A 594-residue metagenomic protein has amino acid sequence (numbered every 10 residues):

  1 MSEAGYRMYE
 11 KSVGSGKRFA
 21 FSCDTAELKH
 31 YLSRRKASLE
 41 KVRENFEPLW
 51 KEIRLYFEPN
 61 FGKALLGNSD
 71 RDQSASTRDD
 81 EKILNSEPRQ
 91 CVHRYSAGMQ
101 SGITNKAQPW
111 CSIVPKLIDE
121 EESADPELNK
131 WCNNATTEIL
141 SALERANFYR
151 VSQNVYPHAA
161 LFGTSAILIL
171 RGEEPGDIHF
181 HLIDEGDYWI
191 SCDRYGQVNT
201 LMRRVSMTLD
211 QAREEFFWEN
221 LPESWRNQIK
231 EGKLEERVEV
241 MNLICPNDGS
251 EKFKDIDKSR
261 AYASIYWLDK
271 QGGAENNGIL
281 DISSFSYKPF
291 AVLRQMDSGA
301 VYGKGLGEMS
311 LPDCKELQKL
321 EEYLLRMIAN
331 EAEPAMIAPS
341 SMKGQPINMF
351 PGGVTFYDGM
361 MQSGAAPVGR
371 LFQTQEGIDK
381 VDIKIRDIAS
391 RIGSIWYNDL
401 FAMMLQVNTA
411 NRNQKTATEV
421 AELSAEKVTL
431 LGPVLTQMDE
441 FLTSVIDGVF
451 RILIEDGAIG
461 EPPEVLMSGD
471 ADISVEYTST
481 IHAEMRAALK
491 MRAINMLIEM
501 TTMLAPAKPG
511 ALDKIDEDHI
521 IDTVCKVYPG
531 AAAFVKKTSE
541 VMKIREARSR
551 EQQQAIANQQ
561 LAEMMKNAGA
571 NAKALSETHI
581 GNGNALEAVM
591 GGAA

Functional and structural regions predicted by a protein language model:
M1-K41, F57-E58, A64, M336-A594: C-terminal anchoring/interaction modules
M1-L234: Extended, helix-rich architectural segments
S2, Y6-A26, H30-R34, R171-P351: Structured, contiguous alpha/beta core segments that scaffold functional sites
L55, P59, H93-T104, T164 (+3 more regions): Short, hydrophobic/amphipathic alpha-helical patches that form generic packing surfaces within helical domains
F57-N85, Y156, I229-R260, F356-T374: An N-terminal domain-start capping segment
A124-R171, Y302-A338, Q373-Q406, E419-L453: Long, contiguous amphipathic alpha-helices that act as assembly "spine/axial" helices in icosahedral shell and virion
D125-W131, N199, Q295-G299, G353-T355 (+1 more regions): A broad, low-specificity signal for short, low-complexity segments enriched in glycine/proline and polar/charged
Q153-F162, N227-V238, S250-R260, L311 (+3 more regions): Short, surface-exposed loop and linker segments with low hydrophobicity and enrichment for Pro/Ser/Thr
